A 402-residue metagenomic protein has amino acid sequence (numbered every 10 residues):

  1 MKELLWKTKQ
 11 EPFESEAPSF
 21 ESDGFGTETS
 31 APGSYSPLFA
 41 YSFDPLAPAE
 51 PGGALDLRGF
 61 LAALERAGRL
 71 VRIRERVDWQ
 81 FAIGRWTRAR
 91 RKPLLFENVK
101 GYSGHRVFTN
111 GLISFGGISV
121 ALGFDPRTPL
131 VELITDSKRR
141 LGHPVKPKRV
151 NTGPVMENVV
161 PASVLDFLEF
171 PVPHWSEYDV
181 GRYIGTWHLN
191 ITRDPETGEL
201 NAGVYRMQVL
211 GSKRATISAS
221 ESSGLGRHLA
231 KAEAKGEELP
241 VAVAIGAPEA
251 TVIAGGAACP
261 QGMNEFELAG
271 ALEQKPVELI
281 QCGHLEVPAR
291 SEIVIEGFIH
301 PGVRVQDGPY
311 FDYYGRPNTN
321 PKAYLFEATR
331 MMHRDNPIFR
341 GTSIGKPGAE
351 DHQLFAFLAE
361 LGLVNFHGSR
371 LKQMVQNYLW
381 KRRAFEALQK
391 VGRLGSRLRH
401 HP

Functional and structural regions predicted by a protein language model:
K2, K7-Q10, E16, E21 (+2 more regions): Charged/polar low-complexity intrinsically disordered segments
L4, P37-L325, T329-A356, Q373: Extended, highly charged
W6-K7, T27, S34, A40 (+3 more regions): Generic detector of low-complexity/intrinsically disordered segments and short hydrophobic N-terminal stretches
Q10-F13, S19, G26, E350 (+1 more regions): Cys/His-enriched low-complexity segments
F13, F20, F25, S34-Y35 (+1 more regions): Aromatic (phenylalanine/tyrosine) cluster motif
D23-F25, P32, P51-G52, V391-L394: Feature targets compositionally biased, intrinsically disordered low-complexity regions with long contiguous runs
E350, L354-P402: Non-catalytic helical/linker scaffolds that mediate oligomerization, partner binding, and domain coupling around large
